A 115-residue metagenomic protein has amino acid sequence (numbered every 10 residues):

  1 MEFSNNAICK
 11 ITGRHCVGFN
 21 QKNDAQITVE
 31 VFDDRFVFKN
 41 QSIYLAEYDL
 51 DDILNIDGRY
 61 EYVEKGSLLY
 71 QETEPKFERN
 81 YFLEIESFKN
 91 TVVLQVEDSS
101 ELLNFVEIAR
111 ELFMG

Functional and structural regions predicted by a protein language model:
M1-D33, V92, E97, E111 (+1 more regions): Anionic N-terminal interaction surfaces
E2-S4, D49, E78, S87: A generic structural signal for short, non-catalytic loop/turn and secondary-structure boundary residues
V17, S42-Y44, S99: Short, solvent-exposed aromatic-acidic interface loops
Q21-D24, T28, F32-Y70: Phosphoinositide-binding peripheral membrane targeting modules
L54-G115: Acidic, Ser/Thr- and proline-rich intrinsically disordered linker/docking segments of eukaryotic scaffolds
